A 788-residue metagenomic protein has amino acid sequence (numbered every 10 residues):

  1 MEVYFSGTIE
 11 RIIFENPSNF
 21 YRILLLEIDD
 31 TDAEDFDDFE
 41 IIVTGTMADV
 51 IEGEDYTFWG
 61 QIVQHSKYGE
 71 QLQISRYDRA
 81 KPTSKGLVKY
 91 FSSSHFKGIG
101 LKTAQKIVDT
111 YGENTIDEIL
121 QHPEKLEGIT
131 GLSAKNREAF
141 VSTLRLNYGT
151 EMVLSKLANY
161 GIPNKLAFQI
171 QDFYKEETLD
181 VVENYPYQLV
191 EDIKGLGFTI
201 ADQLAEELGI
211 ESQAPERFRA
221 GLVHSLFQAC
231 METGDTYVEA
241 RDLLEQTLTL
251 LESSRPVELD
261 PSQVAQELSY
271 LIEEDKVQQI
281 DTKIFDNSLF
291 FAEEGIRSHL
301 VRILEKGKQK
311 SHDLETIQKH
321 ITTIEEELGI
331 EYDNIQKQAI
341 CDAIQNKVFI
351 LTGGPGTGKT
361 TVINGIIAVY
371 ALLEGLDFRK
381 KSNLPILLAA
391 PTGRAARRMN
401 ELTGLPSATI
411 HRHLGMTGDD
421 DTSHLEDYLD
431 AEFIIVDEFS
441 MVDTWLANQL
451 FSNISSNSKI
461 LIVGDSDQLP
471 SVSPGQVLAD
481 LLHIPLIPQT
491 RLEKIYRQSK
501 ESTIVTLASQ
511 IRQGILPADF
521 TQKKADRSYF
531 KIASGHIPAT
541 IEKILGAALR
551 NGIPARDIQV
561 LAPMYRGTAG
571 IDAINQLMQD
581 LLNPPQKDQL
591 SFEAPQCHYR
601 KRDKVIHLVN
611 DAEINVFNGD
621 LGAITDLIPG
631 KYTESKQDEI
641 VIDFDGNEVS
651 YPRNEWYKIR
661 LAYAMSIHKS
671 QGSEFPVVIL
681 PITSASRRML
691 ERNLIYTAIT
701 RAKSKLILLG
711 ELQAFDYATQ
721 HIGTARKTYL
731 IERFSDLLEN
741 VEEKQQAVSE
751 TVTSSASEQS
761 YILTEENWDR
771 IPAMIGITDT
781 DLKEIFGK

Functional and structural regions predicted by a protein language model:
M1-N16, G60, I624-T625: Structural detector for short beta-strands of small beta-barrel domains
E15-E27, K631-V641: Short aromatic-glycine-enriched beta-strand elements
I23-L26, F36-V43, I51-W59, V63-D281: Accessory alpha-helical DNA-binding modules that contact the DNA backbone or grooves
R255, Q278-I434, L482-R497, I504-K531 (+2 more regions): ASCE P-loop NTPase motor cores of helicases and related translocases
K359, D377-R379, D467-I606, D611-I614 (+3 more regions): Conserved helicase motor core of P-loop NTPases
D419-E432, D443, N448-S458, S670: Short basic/glycine-enriched coil/helix segment immediately N-terminal to the Walker B
D437-E438, G464: Walker B catalytic acidic pair
D626-K788: C-terminal accessory regions
